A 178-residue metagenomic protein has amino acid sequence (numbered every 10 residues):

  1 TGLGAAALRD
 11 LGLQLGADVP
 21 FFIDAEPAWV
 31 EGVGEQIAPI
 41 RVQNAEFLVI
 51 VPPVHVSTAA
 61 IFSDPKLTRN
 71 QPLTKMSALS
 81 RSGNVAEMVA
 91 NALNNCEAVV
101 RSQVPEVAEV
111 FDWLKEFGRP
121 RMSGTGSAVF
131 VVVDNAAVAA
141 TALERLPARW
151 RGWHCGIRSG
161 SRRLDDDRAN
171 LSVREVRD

Functional and structural regions predicted by a protein language model:
T1-D10, F21: DPxDG-like acidic metal-binding loop motif
F22-R119, D134-D178: Conserved, helical-rich catalytic subdomain that frames metal- and/or nucleotide-binding sites in enzyme alpha/beta
S127-V129: Conserved glycine-rich beta-strand-loop-beta hairpin in the small C-terminal domain of fold type I
